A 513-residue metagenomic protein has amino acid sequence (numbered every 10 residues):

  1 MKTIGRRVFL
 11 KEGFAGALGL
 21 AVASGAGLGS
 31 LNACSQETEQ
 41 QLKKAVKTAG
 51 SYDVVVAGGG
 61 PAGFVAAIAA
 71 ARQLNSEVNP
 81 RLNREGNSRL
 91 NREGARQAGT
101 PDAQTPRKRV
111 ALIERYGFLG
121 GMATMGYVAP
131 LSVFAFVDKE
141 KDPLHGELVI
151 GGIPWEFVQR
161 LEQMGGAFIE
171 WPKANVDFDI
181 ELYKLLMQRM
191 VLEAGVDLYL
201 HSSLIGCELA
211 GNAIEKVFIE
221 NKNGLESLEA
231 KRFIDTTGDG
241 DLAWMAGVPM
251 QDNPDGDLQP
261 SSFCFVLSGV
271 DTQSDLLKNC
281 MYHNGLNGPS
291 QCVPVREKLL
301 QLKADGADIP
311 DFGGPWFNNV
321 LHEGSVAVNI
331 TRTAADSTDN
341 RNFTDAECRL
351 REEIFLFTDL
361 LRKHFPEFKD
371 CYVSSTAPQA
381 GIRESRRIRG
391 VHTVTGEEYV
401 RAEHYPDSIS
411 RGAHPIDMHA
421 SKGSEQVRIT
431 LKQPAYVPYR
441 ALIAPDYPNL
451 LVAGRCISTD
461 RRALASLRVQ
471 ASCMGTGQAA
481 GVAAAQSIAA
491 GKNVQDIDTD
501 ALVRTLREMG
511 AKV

Functional and structural regions predicted by a protein language model:
M1-L18: N-terminal secretory signal peptides and thylakoid transit peptides that target proteins across membranes
F14, R107-R109, E114-G206, A210 (+2 more regions): Conserved N-terminal/central alpha/beta ligand/cofactor-binding core
G25-A62, N83, N87, T100-P106: C-terminal segment of N-terminal export signals and the immediately downstream linker at the start of the mature
A70: Aromatic pocket-lining residues of Rossmann-like dinucleotide-binding sites
K184, H201, L225-R232, T237-V513: Flavin (FAD/FMN)-binding glycine-rich loop and adjacent Rossmann-like elements that form
L209-E226: Conserved beta-strand-loop-beta-strand element in the redox core of flavoprotein oxidoreductases
